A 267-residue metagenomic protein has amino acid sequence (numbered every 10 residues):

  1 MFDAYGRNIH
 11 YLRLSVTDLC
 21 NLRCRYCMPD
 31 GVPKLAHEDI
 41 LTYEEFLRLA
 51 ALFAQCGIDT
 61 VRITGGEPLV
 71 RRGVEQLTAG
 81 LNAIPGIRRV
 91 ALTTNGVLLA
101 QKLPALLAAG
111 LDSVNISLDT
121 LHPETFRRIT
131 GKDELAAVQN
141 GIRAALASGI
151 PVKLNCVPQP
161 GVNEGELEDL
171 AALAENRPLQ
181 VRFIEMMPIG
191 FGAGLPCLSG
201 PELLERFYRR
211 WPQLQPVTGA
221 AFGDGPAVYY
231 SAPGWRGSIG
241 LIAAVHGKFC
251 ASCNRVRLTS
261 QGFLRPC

Functional and structural regions predicted by a protein language model:
M1-R13, R23-R25, Q55, A227-S238 (+2 more regions): N-terminal [4Fe-4S]-dependent radical SAM core
A4-E44: Canonical Radical SAM [4Fe-4S] cluster-binding loop centered on the CxxxCxxC motif and its immediate flanking residues
V16, C20, C24, I63 (+3 more regions): Conserved, mostly hydrophobic/aromatic
V16, L35, E67-R71, Q159-V162 (+1 more regions): Short, small-residue-enriched loops and turns at beta-alpha junctions that line or gate enzyme active sites
G31-K34, L121-P123, M186-I189: A short, flexible beta-alpha/helix-coil linker loop
I40-I63, V70-I184: Radical SAM/AdoMet-radical enzyme domain recognition
V152, P188-F191: Active-site-proximal beta-alpha loop/turn segments in soluble metabolic enzymes
G190-C267: Accessory C-terminal segments flanking Radical SAM cores
